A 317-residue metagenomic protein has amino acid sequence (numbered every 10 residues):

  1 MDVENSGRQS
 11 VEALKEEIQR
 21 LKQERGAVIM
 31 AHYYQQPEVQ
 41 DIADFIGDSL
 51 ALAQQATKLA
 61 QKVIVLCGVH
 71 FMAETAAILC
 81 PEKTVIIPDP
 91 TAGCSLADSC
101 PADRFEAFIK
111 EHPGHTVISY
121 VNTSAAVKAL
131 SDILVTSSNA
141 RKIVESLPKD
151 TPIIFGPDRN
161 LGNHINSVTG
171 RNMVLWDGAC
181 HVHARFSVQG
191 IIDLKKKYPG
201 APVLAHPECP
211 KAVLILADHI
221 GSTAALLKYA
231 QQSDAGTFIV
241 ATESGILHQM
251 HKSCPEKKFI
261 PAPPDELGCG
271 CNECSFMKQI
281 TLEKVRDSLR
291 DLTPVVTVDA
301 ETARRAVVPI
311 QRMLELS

Functional and structural regions predicted by a protein language model:
M1-G221, A225-V240, L247, K252-A262 (+1 more regions): Active-site loop-to-helix "anion-binding N-cap" substructures in soluble metabolic enzymes
